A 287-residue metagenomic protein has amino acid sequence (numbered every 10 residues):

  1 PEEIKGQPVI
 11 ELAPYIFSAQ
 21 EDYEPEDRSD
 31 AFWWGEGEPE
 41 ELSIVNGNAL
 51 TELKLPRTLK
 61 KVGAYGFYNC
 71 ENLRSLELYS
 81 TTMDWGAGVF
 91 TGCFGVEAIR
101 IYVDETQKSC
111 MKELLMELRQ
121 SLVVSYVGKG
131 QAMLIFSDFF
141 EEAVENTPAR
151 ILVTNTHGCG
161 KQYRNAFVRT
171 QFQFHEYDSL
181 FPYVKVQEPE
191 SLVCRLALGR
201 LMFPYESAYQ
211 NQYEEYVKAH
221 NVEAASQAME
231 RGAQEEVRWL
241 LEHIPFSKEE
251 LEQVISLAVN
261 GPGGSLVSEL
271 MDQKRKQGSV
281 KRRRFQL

Functional and structural regions predicted by a protein language model:
P1-I10, D22-K61, E71-D84, F94-L198 (+2 more regions): Structural signature of tandem-repeat unit edges
E11-S18, Y205-Q212, G232: Surface-exposed repetitive/solenoidal architectures
A64-Y65, A87, R238, S268: Register-specific detector for alpha-helical tandem repeat solenoids, activating on a conserved position within each
L196-Y213, E236-L240: Repeat-mediated protein-protein interaction surfaces in helical alpha-solenoids
E206-H220, I244-E252, S265, R275-Q286: Ankyrin repeat arrays, specifically the small/polar loop and inter-repeat linker segments at the C-terminal end of each
Q227-A233, L257-G263: Ankyrin repeat A-helix N-terminal signature
A233-L241, G263-D272: Ankyrin repeat structural motif
